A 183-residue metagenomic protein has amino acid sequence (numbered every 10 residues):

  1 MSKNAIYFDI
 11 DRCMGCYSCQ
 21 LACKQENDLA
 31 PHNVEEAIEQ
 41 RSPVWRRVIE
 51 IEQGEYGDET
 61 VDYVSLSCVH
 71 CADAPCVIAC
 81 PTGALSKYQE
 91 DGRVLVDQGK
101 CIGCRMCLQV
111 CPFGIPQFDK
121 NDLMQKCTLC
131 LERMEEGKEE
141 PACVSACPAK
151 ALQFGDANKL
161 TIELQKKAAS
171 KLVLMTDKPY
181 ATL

Functional and structural regions predicted by a protein language model:
M1-L183: Non-ligating segments of multi-cofactor redox enzymes
